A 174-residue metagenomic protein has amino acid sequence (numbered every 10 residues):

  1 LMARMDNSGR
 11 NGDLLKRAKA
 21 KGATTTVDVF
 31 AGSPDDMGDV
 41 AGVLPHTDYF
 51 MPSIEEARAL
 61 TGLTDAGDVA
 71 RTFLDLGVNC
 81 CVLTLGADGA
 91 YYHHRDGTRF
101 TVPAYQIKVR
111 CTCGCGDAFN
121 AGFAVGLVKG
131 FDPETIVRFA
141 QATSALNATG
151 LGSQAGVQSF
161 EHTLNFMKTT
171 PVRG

Functional and structural regions predicted by a protein language model:
L1-R71, G89-A90: Conserved beta-alpha-beta core of the PfkB/ribokinase-like small-molecule kinase fold
R17, P34, A66-G174: Conserved phosphate-binding/catalytic region of the ribokinase-like
